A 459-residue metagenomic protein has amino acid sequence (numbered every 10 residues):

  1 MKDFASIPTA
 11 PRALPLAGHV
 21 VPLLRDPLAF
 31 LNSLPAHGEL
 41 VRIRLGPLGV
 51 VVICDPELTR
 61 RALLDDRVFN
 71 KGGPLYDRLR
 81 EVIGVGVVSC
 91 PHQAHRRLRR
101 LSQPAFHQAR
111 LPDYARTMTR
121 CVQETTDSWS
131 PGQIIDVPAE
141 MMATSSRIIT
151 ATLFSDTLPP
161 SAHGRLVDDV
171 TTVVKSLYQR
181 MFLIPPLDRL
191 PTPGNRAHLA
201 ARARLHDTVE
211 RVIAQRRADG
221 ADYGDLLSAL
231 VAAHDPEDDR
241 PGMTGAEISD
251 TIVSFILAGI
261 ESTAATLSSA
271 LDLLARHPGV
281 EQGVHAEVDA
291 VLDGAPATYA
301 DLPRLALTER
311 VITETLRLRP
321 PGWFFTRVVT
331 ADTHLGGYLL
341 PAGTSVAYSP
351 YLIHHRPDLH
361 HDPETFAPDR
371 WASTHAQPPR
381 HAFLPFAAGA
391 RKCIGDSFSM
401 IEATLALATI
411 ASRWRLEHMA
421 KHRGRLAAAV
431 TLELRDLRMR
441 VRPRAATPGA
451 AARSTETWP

Functional and structural regions predicted by a protein language model:
M1-P8, K71-L79, C90-R97, R110-A265 (+1 more regions): Cytochrome P450 heme-thiolate monooxygenase catalytic core
M1-R97, P112, R116-E124, L158 (+5 more regions): N-terminal membrane-proximal hinge/A-helix region immediately C-terminal to the signal-anchor transmembrane segment
F4, P8, V122, D168-T171 (+4 more regions): Cytochrome P450 proximal C-terminal region
S6-A13, A115, T119, L166-T172 (+10 more regions): Cytochrome P450 I-helix active-site segment
A17-G38, D207, R211, A295-G336 (+1 more regions): Conserved cytochrome P450 K-helix E-x-x-R motif and the immediately C-terminal K′/meander segment
S262-E281, H285-E287, S397-R413: Cytochrome P450 catalytic-core helices
Y348-H375, W458: Conserved cytochrome P450 K-helix/beta-meander segment immediately N-terminal to the heme-binding cysteine loop
